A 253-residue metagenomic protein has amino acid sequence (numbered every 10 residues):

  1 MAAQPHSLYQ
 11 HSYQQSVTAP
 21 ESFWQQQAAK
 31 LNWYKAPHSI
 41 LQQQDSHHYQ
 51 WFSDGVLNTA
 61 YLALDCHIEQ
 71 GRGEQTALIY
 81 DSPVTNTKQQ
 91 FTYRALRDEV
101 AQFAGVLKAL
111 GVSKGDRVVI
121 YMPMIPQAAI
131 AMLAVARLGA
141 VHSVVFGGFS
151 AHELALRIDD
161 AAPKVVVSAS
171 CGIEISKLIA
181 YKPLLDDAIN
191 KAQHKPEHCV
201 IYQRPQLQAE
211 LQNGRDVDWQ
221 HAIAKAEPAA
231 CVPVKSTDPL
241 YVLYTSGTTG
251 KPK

Functional and structural regions predicted by a protein language model:
M1-F91, A95-D98, Q102, I189 (+2 more regions): N-lobe entry segment of adenylate-forming
Q15, W24, W51, Q90 (+4 more regions): Tryptophan-centric aromatic hotspots in well-structured domains and transmembrane helices
E21, A101-G105, D159, G250: Solvent-exposed alpha-helix faces
A60, L78-L133, S150, R215-H221: Conserved AMP-binding/adenylate-forming core of the ANL superfamily
E74-T76, C199-Y202, Q212-Y244, K251: Conserved pre-ATP/AMP-binding loop-to-beta segment of ANL
V118, V135, P239, T245-T248: Conserved S/T- and glycine-rich ATP-binding loop of Class I adenylate-forming
R137-H221: Structural core segment of the AMP-binding/adenylate-forming
